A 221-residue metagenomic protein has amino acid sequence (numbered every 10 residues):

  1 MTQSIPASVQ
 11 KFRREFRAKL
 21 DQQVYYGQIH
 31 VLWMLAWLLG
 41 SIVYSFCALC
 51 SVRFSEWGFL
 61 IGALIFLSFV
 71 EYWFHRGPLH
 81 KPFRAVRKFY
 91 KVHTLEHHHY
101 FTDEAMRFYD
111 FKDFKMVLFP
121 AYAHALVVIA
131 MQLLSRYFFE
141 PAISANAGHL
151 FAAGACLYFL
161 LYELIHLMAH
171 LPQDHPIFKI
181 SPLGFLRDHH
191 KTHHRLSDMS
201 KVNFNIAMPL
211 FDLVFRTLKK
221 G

Functional and structural regions predicted by a protein language model:
M1-S41: Cytosolic-side membrane-entry/anchor segment at the start of a transmembrane helix
R14, F54-G62, L150-A153, I180-S181: Short hydrophobic/aromatic segments of transmembrane alpha-helices and their interfaces
I29-A36, W57-L60, A125, A147 (+1 more regions): Alpha-helical transmembrane segments
H30-A48, A121-F138: Hydrophobic core of alpha-helical transmembrane segments in multi-pass integral membrane proteins
V43-F59, R136-L150: Helix-coil boundary and interhelical linker segments in multi-pass alpha-helical membrane proteins
G58-F74: N-terminal signal-anchor transmembrane alpha helix
F69-A152, C156-G221: Membrane-embedded catalytic scaffold of the fatty acid hydroxylase/desaturase
